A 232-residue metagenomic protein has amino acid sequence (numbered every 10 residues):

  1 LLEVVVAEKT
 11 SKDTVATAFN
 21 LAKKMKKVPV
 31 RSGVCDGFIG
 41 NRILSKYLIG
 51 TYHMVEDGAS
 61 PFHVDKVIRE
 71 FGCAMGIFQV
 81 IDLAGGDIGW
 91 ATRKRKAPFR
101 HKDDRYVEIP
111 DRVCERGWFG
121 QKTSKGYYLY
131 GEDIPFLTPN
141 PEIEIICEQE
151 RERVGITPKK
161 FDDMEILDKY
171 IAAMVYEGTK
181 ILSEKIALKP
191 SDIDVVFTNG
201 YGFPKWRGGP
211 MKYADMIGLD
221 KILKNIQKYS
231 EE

Functional and structural regions predicted by a protein language model:
L1-E232: N-terminal glycine-rich phosphate-binding loop for ADP-containing cofactors
